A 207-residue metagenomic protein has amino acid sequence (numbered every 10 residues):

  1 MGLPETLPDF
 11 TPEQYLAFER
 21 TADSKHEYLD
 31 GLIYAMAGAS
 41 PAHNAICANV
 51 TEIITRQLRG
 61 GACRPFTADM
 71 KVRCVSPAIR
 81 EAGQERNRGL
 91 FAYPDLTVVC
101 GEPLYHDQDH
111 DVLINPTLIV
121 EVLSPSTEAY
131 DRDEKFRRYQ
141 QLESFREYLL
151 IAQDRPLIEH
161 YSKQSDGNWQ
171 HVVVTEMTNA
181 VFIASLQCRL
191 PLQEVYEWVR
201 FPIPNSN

Functional and structural regions predicted by a protein language model:
M1-N207: Gly/Pro/Ser/Thr-rich low-complexity, intrinsically disordered segments predominantly at protein N-termini
